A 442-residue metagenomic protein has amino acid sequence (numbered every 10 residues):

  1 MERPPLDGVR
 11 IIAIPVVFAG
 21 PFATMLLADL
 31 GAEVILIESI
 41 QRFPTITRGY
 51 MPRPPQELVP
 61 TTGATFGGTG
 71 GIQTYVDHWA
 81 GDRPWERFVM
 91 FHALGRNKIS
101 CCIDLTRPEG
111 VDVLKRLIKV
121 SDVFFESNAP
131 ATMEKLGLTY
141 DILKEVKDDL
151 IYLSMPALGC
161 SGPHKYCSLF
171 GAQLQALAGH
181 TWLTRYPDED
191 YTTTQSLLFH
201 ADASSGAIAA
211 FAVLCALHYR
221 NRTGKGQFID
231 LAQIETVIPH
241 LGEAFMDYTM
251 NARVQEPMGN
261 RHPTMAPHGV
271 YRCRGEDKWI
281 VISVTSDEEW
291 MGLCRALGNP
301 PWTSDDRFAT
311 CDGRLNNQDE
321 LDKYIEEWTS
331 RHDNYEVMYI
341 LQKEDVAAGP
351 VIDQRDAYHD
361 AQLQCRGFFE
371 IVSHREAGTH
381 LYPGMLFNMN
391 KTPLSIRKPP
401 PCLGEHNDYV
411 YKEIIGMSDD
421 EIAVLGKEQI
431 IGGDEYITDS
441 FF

Functional and structural regions predicted by a protein language model:
M1-R10, E256, R272-R274, D356-F442: Terminal low-complexity tails and localization/encapsulation signals of metabolic enzymes
M1-R222, C402, D408, K412-F442: N-terminal helix-loop segment corresponding to the beta1-alpha1 unit of nucleotide/adenylate-binding folds
V34, Q342-D356, M417-A423: Short, well-structured beta-strand/strand-turn elements
D82-R83, F91, Q255-P263, V270 (+3 more regions): Short Gly/Pro-enriched turn/cap motifs at secondary-structure boundaries
C102, P267-E344, A348: Aromatic-enriched alpha-helical interface/lid elements that frame and gate functional surfaces
C160, D190-F199, N221-V237, E256-P263 (+2 more regions): Conserved Rossmann-fold dehydrogenase catalytic segment
R185, G206-G226, P239, E243-N251 (+1 more regions): Oxidoreductase and adenylate-handling cofactor-binding alpha/beta cores
L198-L214, Q233-L241, T285, E289: Mid-domain beta-loop-alpha active-site segment that forms a flexible, acidic cofactor/metal-binding surface
